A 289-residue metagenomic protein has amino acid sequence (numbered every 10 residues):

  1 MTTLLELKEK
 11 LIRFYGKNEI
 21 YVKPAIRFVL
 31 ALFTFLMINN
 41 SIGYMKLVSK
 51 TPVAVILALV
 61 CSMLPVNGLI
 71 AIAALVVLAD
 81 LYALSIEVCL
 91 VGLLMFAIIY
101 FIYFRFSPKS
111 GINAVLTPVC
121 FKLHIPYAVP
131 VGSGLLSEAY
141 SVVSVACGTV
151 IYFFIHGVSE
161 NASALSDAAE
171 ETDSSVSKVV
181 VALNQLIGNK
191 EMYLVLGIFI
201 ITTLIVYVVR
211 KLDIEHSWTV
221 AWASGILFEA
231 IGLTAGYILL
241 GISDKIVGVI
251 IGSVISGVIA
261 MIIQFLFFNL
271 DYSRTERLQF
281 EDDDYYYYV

Functional and structural regions predicted by a protein language model:
M1-N18: Short, Lys/Arg-rich, polar N-terminal cytosolic tail immediately upstream of the first transmembrane signal-anchor
I20-A74, L81: Hydrophobic transmembrane alpha-helices
F35-G43, C61, V77, I99 (+7 more regions): Membrane-water interface at transmembrane helix exits
I42-P52, D80-M95, G188-G197: Structural signature of hydrophobic alpha-helical transmembrane segments
L59, I72-V145: Membrane-interface helix-loop-helix junctions at boundaries between adjacent transmembrane segments
V129-G241: Generic multipass alpha-helical transmembrane bundles of integral membrane proteins
V249-A260: Small-residue-rich transmembrane alpha-helices that serve as helix-helix interface/gating elements in multipass
L270-V289: Short, highly charged, low-complexity non-transmembrane loops/tails of multi-pass membrane proteins
